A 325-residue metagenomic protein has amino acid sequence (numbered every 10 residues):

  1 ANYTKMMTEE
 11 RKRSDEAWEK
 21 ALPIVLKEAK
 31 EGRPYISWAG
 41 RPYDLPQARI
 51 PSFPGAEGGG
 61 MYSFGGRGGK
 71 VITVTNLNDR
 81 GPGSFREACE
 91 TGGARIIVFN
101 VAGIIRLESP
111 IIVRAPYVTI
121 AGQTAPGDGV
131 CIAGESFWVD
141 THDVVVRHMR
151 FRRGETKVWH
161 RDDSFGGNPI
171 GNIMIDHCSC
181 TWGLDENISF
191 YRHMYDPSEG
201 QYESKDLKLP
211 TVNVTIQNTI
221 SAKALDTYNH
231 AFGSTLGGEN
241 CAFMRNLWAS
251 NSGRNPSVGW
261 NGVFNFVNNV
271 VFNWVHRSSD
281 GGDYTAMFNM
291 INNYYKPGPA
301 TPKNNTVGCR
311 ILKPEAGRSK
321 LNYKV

Functional and structural regions predicted by a protein language model:
A1-K27, P34-S37, R41, V258-V325: Extracellular beta-rich repeat passengers
A1-N78, P82-I96, R106: Extracellular "leader-to-stem" segments immediately downstream of a signal peptide or signal-anchor in secreted/lumenal
G58-F64, S109, F165-G167, G282 (+1 more regions): Short aromatic-glycine motifs in intrinsically disordered, low-complexity regions
T73, S164, N255: Conserved beta-strand positions that form and line the central face of beta-propeller blades
N78-D79, A102-I104, T124-P126, G298-T301: Acidic glycine-/aspartate-rich tracts in secreted/extracellular proteins
R86-G93, I104-T119, V130-R147, R153-I170: Extracellular beta-strand-rich solenoid/capping regions of secreted or surface-exposed proteins that bind or remodel
Y117, G122, P126, H142-R153 (+6 more regions): Right-handed parallel beta-helix
